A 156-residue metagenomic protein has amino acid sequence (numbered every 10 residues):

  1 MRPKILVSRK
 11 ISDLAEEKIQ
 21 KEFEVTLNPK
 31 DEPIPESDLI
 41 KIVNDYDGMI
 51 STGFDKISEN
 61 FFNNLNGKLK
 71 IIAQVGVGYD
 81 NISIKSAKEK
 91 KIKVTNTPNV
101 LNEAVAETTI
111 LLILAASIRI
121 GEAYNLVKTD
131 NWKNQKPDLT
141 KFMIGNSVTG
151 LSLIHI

Functional and structural regions predicted by a protein language model:
M1-T95: An N-terminal-biased, well-structured beta-alpha scaffold segment characteristic of Rossmann-like dinucleotide-binding
P98-S152: Phosphate-binding beta-alpha-beta segment of Rossmann-like dinucleotide-binding domains, i.e., the NAD(P)
I154-I156: Conserved small/polar residues in nucleotide/adenosyl-binding loops
